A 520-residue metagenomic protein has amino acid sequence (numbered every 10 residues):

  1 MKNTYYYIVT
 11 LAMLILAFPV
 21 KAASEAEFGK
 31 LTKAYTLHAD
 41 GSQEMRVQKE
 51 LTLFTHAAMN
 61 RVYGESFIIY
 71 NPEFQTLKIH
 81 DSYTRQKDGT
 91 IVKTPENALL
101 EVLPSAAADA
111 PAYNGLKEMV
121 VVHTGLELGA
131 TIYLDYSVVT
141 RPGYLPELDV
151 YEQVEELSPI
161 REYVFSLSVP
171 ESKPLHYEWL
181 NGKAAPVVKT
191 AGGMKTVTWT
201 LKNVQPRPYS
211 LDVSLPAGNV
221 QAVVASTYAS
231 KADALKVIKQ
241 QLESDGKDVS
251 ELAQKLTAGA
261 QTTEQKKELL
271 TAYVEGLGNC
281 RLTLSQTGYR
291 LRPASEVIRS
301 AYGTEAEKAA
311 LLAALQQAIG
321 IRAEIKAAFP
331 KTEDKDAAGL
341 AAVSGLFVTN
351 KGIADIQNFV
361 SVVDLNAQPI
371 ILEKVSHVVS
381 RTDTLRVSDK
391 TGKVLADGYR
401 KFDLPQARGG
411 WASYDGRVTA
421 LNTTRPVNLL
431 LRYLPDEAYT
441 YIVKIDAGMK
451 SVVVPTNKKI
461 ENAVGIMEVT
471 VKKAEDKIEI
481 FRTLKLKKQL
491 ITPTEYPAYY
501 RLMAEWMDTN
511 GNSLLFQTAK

Functional and structural regions predicted by a protein language model:
M1-V9: Bacterial N-terminal signal peptides that target proteins for export
I8-A17: Bacterial N-terminal signal peptides
A22-K520: A sensor for short, sequence-defined functional sites
